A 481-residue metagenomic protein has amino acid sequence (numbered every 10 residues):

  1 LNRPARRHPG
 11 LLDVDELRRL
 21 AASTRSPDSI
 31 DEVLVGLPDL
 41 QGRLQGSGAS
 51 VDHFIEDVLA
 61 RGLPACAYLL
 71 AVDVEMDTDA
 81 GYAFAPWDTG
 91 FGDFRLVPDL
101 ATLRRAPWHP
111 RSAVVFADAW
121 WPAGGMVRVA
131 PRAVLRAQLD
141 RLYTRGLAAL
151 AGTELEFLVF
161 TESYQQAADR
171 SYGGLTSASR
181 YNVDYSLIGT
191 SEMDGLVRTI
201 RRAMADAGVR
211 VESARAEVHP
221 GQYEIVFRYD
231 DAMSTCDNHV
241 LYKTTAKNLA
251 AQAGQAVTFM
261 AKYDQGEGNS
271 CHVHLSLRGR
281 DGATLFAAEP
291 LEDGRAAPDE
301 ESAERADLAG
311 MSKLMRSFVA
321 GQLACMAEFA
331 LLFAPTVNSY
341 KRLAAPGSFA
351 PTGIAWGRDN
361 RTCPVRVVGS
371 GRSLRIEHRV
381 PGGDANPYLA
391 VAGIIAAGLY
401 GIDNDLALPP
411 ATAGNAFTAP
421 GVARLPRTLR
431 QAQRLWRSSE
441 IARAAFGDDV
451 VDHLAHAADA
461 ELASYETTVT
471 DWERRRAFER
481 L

Functional and structural regions predicted by a protein language model:
N2-H8, D15-L20, L241, N248-L249 (+3 more regions): Catalytic-core signal marking the mid-to-C-terminal active-site face
N2-S213, T235, R424-L481: ATP/Mg2+-dependent ligation/transfer catalytic cores
D39-Q41, W120-M126, G189, Y229-T235 (+3 more regions): A generic structural motif
R104-R111, A149-L150, A214-H219, G266 (+2 more regions): Short glycine/proline-enriched loop/turn "hinge" motifs that connect secondary-structure elements and lie
V115-W121, Y223-Y229, L275, H378: Short, hydrophobic beta-strand segments
E156-R170, A216-R228, M260-G282: Histidine-centered divalent-metal-coordination microenvironment in nucleic-acid enzymes
S177-I188, P220-T235, D264-S270, T284-L285 (+1 more regions): Active-site-proximal beta-alpha loop/turn segments in soluble metabolic enzymes
I188-M193, V197-E212, I225-A232, K243-F259 (+2 more regions): Accessory "access/gating" subregions that flank catalytic or transport cores
